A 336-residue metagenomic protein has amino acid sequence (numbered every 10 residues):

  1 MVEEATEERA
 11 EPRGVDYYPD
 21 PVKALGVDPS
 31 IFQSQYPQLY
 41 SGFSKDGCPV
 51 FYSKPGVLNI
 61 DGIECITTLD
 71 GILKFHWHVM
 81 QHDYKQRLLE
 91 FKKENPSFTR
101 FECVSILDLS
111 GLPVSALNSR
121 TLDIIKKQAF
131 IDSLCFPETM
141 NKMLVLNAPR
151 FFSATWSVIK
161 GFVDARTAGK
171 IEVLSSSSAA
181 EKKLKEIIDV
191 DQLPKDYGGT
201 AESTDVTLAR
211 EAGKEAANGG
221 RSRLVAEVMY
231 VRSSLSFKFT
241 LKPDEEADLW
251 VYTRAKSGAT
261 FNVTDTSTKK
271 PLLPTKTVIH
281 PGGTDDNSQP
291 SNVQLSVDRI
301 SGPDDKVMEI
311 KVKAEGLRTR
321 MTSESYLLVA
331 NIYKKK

Functional and structural regions predicted by a protein language model:
M1-K336: Basic, amphipathic alpha-helical/coil surface patches used to engage anionic, phosphate-bearing ligands and membranes
